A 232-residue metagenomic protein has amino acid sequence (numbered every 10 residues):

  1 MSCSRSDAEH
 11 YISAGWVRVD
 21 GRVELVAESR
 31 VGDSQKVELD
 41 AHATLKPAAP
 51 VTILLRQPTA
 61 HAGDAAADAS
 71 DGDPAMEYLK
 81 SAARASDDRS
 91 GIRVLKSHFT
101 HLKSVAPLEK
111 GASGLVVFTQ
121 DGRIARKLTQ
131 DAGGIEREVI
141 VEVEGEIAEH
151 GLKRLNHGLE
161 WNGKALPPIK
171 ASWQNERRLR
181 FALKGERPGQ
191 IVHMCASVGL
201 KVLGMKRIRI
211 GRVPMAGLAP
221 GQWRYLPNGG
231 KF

Functional and structural regions predicted by a protein language model:
M1-F232: Basic, flexible Lys/Arg- and Gly-enriched helix-loop patches that mediate nucleic-acid binding at interfaces with rRNA
